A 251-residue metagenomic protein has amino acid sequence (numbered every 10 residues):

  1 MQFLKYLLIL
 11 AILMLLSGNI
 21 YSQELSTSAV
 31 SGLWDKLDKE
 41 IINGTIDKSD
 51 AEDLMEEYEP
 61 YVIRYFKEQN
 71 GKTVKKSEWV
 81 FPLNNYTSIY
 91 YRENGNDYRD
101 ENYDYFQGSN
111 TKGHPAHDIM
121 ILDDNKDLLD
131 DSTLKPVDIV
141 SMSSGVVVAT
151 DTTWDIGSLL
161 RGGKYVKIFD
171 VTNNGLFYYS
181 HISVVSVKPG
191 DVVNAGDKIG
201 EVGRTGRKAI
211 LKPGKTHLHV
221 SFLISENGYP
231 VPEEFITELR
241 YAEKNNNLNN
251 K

Functional and structural regions predicted by a protein language model:
M1-L8: Bacterial N-terminal signal peptides that target proteins for export
I9-L10, I20: Cleavable N-terminal signal peptides
S22-D138, E238-K251: Polar/charged, compositionally biased leader and regulatory segments
H117-D131, G175, S180-I182, F222-P232: Small beta-barrel nucleic-acid-binding modules, principally OB-folds
T133-P136, V140-S183, P213-H217: Zn2+-dependent peptidoglycan hydrolase active-site motif and core
D138-T150, V187-V202: Short, well-structured beta-strand-loop connectors
L159-I168, D191-K251: Conserved, short, structured surface segments that act as functional micro-motifs
